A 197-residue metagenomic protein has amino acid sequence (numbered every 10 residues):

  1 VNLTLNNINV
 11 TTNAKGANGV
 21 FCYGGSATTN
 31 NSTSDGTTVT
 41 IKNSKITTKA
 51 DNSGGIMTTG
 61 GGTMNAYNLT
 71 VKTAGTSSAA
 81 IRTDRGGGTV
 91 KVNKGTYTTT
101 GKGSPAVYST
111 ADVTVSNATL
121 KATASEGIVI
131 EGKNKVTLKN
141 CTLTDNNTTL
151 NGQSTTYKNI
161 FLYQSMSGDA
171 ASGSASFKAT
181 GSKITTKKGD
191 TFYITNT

Functional and structural regions predicted by a protein language model:
V1-N13, V20-K49, M57-S77, R82-K102 (+4 more regions): Surface-exposed loop/turn motifs in large extracellular/passenger domains
